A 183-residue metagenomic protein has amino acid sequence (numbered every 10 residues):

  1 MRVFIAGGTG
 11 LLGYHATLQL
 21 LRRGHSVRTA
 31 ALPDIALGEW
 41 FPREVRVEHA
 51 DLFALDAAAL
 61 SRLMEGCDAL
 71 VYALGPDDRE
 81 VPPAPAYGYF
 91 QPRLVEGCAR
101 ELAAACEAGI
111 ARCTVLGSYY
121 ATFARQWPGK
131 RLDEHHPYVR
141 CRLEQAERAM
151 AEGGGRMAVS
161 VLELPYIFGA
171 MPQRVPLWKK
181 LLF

Functional and structural regions predicted by a protein language model:
R2, D68-A69, R112: Structural motif
V3-R23: N-terminal Rossmann NAD(P)H-binding glycine-rich loop of SDR-like oxidoreductase domains
A6, A30, A73-L74, C113-Y119 (+1 more regions): SDR active-site strand-loop-helix element
H25-P33: Conserved glycine-rich Rossmann-like NAD(P)H-binding loop of the short-chain dehydrogenase/reductase
V45-E96: NAD(P)H-binding glycine-rich loop region in Rossmannoid oxidoreductase-like domains and their noncatalytic homologs
E96-C141: Conserved Rossmann-fold NAD(P)-dependent oxidoreductase catalytic core, especially the SDR/UDP-sugar
Q126-F183: Oxidoreductase cofactor-interface core, primarily capturing Rossmann-like NAD(P)-dependent enzymes
